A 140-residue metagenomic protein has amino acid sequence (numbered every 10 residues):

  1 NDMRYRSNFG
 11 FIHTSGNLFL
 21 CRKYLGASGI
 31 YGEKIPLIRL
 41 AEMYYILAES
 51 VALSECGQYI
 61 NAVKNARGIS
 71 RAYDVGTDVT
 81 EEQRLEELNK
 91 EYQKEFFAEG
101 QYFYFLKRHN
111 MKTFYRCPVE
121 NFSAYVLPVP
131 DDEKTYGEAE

Functional and structural regions predicted by a protein language model:
N1-E140: Acidic/polar-rich alpha-helix caps and helix-coil junctions
